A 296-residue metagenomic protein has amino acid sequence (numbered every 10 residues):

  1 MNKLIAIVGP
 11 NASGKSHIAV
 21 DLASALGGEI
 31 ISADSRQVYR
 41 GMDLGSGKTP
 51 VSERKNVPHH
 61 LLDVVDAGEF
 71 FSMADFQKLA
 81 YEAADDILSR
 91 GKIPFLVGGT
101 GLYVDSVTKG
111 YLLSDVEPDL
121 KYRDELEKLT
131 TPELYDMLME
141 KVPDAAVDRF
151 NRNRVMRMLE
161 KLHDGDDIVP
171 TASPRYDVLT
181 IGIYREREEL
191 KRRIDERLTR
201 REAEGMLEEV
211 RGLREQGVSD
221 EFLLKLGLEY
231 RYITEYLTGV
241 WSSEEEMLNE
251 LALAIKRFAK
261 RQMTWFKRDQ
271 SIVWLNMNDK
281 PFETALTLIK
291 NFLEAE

Functional and structural regions predicted by a protein language model:
M1-E296: Phosphate/pyrophosphate-binding catalytic cores of soluble transferases and nucleic-acid-acting enzymes
